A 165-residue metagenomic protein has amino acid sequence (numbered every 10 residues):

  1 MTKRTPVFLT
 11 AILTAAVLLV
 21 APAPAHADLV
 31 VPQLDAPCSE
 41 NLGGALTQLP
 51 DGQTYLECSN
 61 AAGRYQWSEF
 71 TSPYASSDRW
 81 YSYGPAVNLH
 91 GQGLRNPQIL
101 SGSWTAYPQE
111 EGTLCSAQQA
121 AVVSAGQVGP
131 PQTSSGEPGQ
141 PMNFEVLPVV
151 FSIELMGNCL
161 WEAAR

Functional and structural regions predicted by a protein language model:
T2-F8, H26-R79, E111-R165: Primarily secretory-pathway and cell-envelope proteins
A16-A25: C-terminal segment of classical bacterial N-terminal signal peptides
Y81-I99: Surface-exposed ligand/attachment interfaces on beta-rich extracellular proteins
W104-A106: A short tyrosine-centered beta-strand micro-motif
